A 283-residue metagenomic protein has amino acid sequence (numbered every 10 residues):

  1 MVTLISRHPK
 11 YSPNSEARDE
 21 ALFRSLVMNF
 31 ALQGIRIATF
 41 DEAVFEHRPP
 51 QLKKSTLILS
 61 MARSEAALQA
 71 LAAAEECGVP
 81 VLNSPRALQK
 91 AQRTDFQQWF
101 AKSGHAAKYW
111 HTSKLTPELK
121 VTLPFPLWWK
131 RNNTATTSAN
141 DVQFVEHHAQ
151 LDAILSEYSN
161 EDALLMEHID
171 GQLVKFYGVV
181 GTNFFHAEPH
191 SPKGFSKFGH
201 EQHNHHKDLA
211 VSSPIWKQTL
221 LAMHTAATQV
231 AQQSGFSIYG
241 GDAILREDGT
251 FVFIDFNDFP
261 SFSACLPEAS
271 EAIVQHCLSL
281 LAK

Functional and structural regions predicted by a protein language model:
M1-L82, A87: ATP-binding N-terminal substructure of ATP-dependent carboxylate-amine bond-forming enzymes
V2-P9, N14, E75-G78, R86-L173 (+2 more regions): Active-site nucleotide/adenylate-binding loops and adjacent lid/helix of ATP-dependent enzymes
S12, A91, K193-S196, P260-A264: A short local loop/turn or secondary-structure capping micro-motif enriched for an aromatic residue
S55-L59, L127-K130, F176-G178, G249-A264: A short beta-strand motif that forms the metal-chelation/ATP-contact edge of phosphoryl-transfer active sites
L127, L164, N183-F185, Y239 (+1 more regions): Protein kinase-like catalytic core scaffold
V142-S234: Phosphate-binding site of ATP-dependent enzymes
Q232-F236, L245-K283: C-terminal active-site "lid" helix and adjoining low-complexity regulatory extension at the edge of ATP-using catalytic
G241-A243: Hydrophobic residue at the +6 position relative to the catalytic HRD Asp in the kinase catalytic loop
